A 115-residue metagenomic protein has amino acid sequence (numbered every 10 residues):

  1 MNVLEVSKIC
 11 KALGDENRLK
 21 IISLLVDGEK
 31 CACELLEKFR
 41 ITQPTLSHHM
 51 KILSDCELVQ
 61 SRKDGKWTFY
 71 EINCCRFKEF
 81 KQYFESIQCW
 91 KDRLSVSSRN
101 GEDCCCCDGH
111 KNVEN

Functional and structural regions predicted by a protein language model:
M1-N2, L24-K30, D55, C74-N115: C-terminal regulatory/oligomerization modules of transcriptional regulators
L4-T42, T68-R76: N-terminal helix-turn-helix DNA-binding core of bacterial DNA-binding proteins
S7-C10, M50, K81: A generic alpha-helix structural signal
S23, S47-H49, K66: Base-recognition residues in the alpha-helical recognition helix of bacterial helix-turn-helix
E37, H48, S54-D55: Alpha-helical residues within the helix-turn-helix
T45-H49, Q88-C89: Short alpha-helical linear motifs
L46, L53, Y70: Divalent metal-coordination and catalytic microenvironments
D55-D64, E71: Beta-hairpin "wing" of winged helix-turn-helix
